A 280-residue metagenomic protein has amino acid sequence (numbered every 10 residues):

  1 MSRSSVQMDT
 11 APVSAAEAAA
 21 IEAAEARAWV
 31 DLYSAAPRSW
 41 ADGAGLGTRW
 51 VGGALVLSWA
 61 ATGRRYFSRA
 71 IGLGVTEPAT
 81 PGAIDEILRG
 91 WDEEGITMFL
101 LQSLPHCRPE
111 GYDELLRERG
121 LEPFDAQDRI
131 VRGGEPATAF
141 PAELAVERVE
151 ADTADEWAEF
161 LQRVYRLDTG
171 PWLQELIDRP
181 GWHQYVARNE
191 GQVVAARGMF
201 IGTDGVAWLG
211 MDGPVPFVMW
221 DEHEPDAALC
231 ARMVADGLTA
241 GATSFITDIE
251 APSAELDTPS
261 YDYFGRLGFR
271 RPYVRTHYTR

Functional and structural regions predicted by a protein language model:
M1-R89, R108, R166-D178: N-terminal charged segments
V6-D9, P136, A151-R163: A short, well-structured alpha-helix characteristic of acyl/acetyltransferase catalytic modules
G47-G52, R108-E122, G181-R197, I201: Conserved beta-hairpin
G63-V75, G205-E222: Conserved acetyl-CoA binding element of GNAT-fold acetyltransferases
P78-A145, E150, S244-R280: Acyl-donor-binding surface of acyltransferase catalytic domains
T80-R89, P214-T239, D262, R266: Conserved acetyl-CoA-binding loop-helix of GNAT-fold acetyltransferases
E94, F160-G170: Helix-loop element at the rim of GNAT/NAT acetyltransferase active sites that forms part of the acceptor-substrate
D168-P216: A conserved beta-strand-loop-helix scaffold within acyl/acetyltransferase catalytic domains
